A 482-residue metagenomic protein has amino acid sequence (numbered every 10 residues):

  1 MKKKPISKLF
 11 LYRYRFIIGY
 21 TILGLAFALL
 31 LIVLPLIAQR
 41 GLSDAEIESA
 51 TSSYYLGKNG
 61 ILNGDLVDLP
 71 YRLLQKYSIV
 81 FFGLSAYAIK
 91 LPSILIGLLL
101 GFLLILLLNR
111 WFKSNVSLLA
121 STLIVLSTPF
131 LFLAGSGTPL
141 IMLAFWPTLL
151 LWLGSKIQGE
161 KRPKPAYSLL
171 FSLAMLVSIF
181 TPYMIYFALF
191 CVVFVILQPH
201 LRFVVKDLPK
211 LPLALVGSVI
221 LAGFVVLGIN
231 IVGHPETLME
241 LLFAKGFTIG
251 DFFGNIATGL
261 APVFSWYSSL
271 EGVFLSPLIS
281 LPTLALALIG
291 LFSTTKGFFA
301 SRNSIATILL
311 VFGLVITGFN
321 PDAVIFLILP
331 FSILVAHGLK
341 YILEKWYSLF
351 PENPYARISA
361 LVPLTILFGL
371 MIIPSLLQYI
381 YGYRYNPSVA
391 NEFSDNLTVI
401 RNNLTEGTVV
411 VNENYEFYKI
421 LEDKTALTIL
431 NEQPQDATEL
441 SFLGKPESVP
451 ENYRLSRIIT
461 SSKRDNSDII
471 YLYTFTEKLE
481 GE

Functional and structural regions predicted by a protein language model:
M1-V33, V192, Q198-L221: Start-transfer (signal-anchor) and selected internal transmembrane alpha helices of multi-pass inner/ER membrane
S49-L56, Y183-T295: Transmembrane-lumen/periplasm boundary regions of multi-pass, lipid-linked membrane glycan transferases
G60, R110-F112, T148-L170, V177-S178: Membrane-interface transmembrane helices that cradle and orient dolichyl/undecaprenyl
L91-W111, L149, L288-G290: Transmembrane-helix motifs of polytopic, lipid-linked glycan transferases
P129-M142, Y183: Short acidic/glycine- and proline-prone juxtamembrane loop motifs at membrane-interface regions of multi-pass membrane
A134, N303-P351: Hydrophobic/aromatic-rich transmembrane helices and adjacent perimembrane loops
G338, Q433-E482: Aromatic/acidic, Gly/Pro-rich catalytic loop(s) in extracytoplasmic/lumenal soluble domains of multi-pass membrane
L339-Q378: Signature aromatic-anchored transmembrane alpha helix within multi-pass, membrane-resident enzymes that catalyze glycan
